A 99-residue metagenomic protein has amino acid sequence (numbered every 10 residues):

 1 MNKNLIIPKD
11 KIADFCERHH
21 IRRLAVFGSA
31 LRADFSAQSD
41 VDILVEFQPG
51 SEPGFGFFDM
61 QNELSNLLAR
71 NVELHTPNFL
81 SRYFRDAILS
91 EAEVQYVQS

Functional and structural regions predicted by a protein language model:
M1-A25, L31-A37, Q48-S99: Catalytic core of pol beta-like nucleotidyltransferases
G28, D42: Conserved G/P- and acidic residue-centered "switch" motifs that form tight phosphate/ATP-binding loops in soluble
L44-E46: Short hydrophobic/aromatic beta-strand micro-patches that form the beta-sheet surface supporting nucleotide- or nucleic
